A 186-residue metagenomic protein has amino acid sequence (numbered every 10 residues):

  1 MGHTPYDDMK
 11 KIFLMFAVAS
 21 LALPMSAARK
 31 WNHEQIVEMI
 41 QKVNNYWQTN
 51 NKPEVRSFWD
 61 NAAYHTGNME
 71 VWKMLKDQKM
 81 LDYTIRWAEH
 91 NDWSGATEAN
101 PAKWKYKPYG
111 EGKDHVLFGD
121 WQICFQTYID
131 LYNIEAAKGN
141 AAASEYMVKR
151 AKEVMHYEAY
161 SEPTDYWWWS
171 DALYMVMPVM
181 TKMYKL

Functional and structural regions predicted by a protein language model:
M1-W31: Bacterial Sec-dependent N-terminal signal peptides
A28-L186: Glycan-recognition and catalytic cores of secretory/periplasmic carbohydrate-active enzymes
